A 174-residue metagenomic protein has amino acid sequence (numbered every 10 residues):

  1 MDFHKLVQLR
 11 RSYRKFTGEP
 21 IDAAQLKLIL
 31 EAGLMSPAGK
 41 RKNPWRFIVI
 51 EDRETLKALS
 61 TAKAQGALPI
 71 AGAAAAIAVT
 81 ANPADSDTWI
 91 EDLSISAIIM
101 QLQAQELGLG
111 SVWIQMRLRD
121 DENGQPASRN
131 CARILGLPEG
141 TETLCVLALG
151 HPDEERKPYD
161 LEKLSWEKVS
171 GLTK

Functional and structural regions predicted by a protein language model:
M1-K174: Acidic, surface-exposed loops and disordered segments
